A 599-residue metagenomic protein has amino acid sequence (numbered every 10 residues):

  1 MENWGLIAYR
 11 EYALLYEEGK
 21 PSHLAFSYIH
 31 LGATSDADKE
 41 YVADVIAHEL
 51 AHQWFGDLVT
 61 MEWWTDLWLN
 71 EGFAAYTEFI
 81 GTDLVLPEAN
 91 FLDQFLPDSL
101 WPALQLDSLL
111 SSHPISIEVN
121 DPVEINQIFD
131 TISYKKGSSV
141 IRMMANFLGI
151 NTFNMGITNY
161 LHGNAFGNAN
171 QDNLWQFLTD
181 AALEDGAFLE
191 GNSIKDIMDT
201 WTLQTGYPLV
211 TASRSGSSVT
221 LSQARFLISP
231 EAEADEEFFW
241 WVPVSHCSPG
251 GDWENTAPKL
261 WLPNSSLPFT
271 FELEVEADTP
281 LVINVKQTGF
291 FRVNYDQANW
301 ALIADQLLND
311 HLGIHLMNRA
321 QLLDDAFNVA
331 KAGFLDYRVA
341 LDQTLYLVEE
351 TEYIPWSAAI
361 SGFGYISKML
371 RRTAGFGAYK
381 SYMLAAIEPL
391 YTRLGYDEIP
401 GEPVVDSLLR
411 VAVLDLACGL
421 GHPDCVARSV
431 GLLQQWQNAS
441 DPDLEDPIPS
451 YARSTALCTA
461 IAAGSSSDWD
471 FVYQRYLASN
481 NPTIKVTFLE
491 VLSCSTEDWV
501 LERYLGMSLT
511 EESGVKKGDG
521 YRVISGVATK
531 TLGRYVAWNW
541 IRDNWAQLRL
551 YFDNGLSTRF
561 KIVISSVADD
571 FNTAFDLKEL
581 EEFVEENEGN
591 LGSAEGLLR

Functional and structural regions predicted by a protein language model:
M1-A232, Y365, R372-A385, P389-R393 (+1 more regions): Hydrophobic alpha-helical and helix-loop surface patches within well-folded domains that function as non-catalytic
A8-Y12, F26, P87-E88, F238-P243 (+2 more regions): Short, low-complexity, polar/charged sequence segments that are solvent-exposed and flexible
L69, F73, G81, L106 (+7 more regions): Intrinsically disordered, low-complexity regulatory segments enriched in acidic/serine/proline/glutamine/glycine
L100, S222, A234, P249 (+2 more regions): Long, ordered, helix-rich scaffold segments
K135, E236-F238, S407: Solvent-exposed loop and beta-edge segments used for protein-protein assembly and interaction
E190-K195, T200, T205-N284: Beta-strand-rich binding/interaction modules
